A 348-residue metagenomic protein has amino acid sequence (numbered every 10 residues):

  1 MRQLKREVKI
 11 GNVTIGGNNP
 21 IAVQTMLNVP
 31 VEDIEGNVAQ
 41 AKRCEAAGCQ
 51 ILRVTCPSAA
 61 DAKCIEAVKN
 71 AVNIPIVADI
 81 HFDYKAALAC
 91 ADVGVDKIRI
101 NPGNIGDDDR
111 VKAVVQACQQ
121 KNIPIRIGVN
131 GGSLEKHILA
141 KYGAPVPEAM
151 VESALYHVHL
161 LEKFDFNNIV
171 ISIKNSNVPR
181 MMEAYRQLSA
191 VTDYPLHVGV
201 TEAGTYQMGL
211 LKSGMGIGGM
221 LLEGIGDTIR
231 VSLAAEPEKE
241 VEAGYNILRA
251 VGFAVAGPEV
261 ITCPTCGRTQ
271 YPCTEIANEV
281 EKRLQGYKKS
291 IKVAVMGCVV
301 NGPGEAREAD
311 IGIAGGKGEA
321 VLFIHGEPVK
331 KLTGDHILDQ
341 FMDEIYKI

Functional and structural regions predicted by a protein language model:
M1-M26, Q119, K282: N-terminal amphipathic alpha-helix/helix-capping segment at the start of soluble metabolic enzymes
N18-G36, T55, I74-F82, I138-V151 (+1 more regions): Active-site mouth loops of central-metabolism enzymes
I21-L27, L52-V54, I76-I80, I98-I100 (+6 more regions): Hydrophobic faces of well-ordered beta-strands that scaffold small-molecule active sites in alpha/beta enzyme cores
I34, E45-K69, R99-D107, I169-V178: Glycine-rich, proline-tolerant flexible connector loops at the mouths of alpha/beta enzymes
A59-I80, A113-I125, Y185-L196, V280-L284: Alpha-helix-loop-beta-strand connector modules within alpha/beta enzyme cores
A71-I74, D92-I98, Q119-N122, S189-P195 (+3 more regions): Glycine-enriched alpha-helix->loop->beta-strand junction motifs that scaffold or abut catalytic
K85-R126: Hydrophobic or amphipathic alpha-helical targeting/insertion segments
V129-S133, I138-Q285: Catalytic alpha/beta core domains of metabolic enzymes, predominantly
